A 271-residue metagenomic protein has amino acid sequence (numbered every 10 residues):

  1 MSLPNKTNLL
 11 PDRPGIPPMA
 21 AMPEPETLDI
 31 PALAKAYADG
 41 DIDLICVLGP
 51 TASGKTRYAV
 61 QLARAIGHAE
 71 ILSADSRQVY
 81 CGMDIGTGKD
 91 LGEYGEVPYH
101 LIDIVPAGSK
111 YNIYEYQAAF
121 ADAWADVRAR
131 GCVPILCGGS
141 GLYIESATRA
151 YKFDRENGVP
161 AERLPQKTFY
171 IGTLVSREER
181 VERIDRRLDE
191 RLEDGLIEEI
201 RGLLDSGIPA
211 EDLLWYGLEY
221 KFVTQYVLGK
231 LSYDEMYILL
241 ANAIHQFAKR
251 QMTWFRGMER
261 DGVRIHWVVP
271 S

Functional and structural regions predicted by a protein language model:
S2-I66, Q166-S271: Catalytic core of IPPT-family isopentenyl/dimethylallyl transferases that prenylate adenosine-containing substrates
D12, P23-D29, A36-I45, T56-I135 (+1 more regions): N-terminal phosphate/diphosphate-binding loop that engages ATP/GTP or pyrophosphate donors across diverse enzyme folds
P50, T87-K89, G139-L142, Y151 (+2 more regions): Gly/Ser/Thr-rich helix-start
D75, I102, G139, G195 (+1 more regions): Residue-level signal for inorganic ion chemistry
R77-Q78, G141-L142, K221: Alpha-helix/helix-capping structural signal
L91-E96, P160-P165, M258-R260: Short, conserved catalytic or adaptor-binding loops enriched in Gly and charged residues
S109-F120, G141-S146, A210-G217, A243 (+1 more regions): Noncatalytic linker/hinge segments flanking ATPase motor cores
V127-D185, D189-E193: Phosphate/Mg2+-binding loops and adjacent switch elements in nucleotide/diphosphate-handling enzyme cores
